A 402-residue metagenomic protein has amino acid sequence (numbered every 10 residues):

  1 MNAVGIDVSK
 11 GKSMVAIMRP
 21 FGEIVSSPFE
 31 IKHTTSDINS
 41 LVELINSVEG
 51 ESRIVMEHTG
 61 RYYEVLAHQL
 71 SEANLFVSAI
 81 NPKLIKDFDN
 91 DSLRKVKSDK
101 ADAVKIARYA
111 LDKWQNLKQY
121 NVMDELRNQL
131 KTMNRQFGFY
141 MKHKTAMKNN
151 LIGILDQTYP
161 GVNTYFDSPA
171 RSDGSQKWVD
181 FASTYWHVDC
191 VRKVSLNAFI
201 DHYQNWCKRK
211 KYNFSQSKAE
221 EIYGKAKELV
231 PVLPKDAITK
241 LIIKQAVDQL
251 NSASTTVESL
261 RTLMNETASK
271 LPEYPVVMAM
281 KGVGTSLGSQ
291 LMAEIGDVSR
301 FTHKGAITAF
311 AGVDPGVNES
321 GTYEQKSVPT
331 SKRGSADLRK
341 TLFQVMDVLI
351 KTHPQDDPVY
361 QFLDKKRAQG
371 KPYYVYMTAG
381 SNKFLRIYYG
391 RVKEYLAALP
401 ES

Functional and structural regions predicted by a protein language model:
M1-S402: A detector of single, family-specific signature residues that are central to catalytic or substrate-handling motifs
